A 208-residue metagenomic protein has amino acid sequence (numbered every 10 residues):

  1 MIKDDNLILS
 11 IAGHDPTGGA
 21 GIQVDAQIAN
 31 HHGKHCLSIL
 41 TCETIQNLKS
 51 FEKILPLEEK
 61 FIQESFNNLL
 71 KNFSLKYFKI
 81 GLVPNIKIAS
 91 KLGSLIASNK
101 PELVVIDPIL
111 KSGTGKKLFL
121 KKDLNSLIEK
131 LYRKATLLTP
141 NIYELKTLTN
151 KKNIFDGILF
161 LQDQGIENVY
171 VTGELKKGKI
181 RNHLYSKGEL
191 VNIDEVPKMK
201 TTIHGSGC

Functional and structural regions predicted by a protein language model:
I2-I11, G188-M199: Glycine/charged-rich beta-loop-alpha catalytic/anionic-binding loops adjacent to active sites
I2-S10, I22-I106, L110-G113: Conserved N-terminal subdomain of the carbohydrate kinase-like
H14, I80-G81, T172, I203: Glycine- and other small-residue-rich loops at beta-strand/loop junctions that grip anionic moieties
P16-G19, V196-C208: Short glycine/threonine-rich catalytic loop with a Thr-x-Gly-x-Asp
E43-T44, P84, L110-S112, E144 (+2 more regions): Glycine-rich beta-alpha junction loops
S50-P56, K116-K121, M199-K200: Short glycine-enriched, charge-decorated loop/helix-capping segments at active-site entrances that position
A89-S90, G115-K122, T149: Glycine/threonine-rich flexible loop motifs
K121-V191: Conserved phosphate/ATP/ADP-binding segment of small-molecule kinases
